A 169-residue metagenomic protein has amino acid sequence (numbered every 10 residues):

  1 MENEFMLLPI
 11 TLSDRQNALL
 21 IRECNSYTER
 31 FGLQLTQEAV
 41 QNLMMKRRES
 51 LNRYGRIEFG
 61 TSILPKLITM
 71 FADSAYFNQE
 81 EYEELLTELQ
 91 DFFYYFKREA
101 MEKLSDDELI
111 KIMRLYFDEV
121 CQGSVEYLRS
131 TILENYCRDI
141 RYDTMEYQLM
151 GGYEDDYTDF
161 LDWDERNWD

Functional and structural regions predicted by a protein language model:
E2-E49: Short terminal alpha-helical segments
L33, Q37-D169: Acidic, low-complexity, intrinsically disordered interaction modules
